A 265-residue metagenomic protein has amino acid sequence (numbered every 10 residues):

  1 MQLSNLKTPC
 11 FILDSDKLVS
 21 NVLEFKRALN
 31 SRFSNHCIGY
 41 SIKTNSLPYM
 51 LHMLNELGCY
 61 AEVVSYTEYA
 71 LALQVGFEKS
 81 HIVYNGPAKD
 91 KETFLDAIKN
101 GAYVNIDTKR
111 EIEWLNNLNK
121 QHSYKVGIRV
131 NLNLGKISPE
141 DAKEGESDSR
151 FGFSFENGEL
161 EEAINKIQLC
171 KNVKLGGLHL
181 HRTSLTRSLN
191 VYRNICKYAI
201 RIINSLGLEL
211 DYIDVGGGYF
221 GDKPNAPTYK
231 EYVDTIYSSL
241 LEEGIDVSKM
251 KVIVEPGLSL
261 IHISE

Functional and structural regions predicted by a protein language model:
M1-L118, H122-Y124, E161, N165-K174 (+2 more regions): A charged N-terminal "starter" segment
P9, K99-N105, G145-F155, S184-N190: Flexible, glycine/proline-enriched loop segments at strand-loop-helix junctions that form or flank small-ligand binding
V64-T67, N85-A88, K125-D141, V173-L180 (+2 more regions): Non-cysteine beta-strand/loop elements that form the S-adenosyl-L-methionine
D148-L169, V191-A199: Metal-dependent enolase-superfamily TIM-barrel catalytic cores that perform enediolate-based chemistry
R182-T183, I213-K223, P256-L258: Glycine-rich beta-strand-to-loop/alpha-helix junction loops that act as flexible
T186-N194, D222-V233, S264: Short glycine/threonine-rich loop-to-helix capping motif typified by GTGT followed within a few residues by an Asp-Pro
T235-G244: Alpha-helix-loop-beta-strand connector modules within alpha/beta enzyme cores
L258-E265: Residue-level detector of conserved catalytic or cofactor/ligand-binding positions in enzyme active sites
